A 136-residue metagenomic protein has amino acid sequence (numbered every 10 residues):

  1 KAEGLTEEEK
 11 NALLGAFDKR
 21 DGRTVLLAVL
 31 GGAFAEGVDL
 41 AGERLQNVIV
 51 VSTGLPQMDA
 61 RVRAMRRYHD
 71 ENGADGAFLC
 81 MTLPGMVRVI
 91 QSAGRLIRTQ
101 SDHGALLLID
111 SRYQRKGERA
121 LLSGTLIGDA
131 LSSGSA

Functional and structural regions predicted by a protein language model:
K1-A136: ASCE RecA-like P-loop NTPase motor cores that couple ATP hydrolysis to mechanical translocation on nucleic acids
